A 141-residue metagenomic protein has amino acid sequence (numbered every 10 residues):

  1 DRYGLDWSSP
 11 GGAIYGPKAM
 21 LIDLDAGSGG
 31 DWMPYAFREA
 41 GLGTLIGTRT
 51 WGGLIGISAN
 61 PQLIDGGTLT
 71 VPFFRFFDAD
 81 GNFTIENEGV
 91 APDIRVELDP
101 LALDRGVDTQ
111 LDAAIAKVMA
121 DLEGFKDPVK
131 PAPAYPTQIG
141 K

Functional and structural regions predicted by a protein language model:
D1-K141: C-terminal "post-core" interaction segments
